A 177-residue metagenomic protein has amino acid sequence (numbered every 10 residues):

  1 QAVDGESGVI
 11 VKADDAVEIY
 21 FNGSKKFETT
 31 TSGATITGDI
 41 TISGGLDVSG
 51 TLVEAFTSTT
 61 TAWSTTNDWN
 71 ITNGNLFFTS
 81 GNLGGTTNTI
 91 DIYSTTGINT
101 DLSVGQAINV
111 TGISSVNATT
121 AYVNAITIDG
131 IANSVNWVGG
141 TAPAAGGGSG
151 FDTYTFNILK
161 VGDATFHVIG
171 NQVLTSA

Functional and structural regions predicted by a protein language model:
Q1-N73: Intrinsic low-complexity, repeat-rich intrinsically disordered segments enriched in small/flexible residues
G8, E18, N99-D101, A145: Residues embedded in well-ordered secondary-structure elements
V11, L102-Q106, G148-G150: Solvent-exposed loop and beta-edge segments used for protein-protein assembly and interaction
L46-G130, L159-A177: Exposed extracellular interaction/assembly regions and N-terminal maturation sites
S64, G146-F151: Solvent-exposed, conformationally flexible loop/turn segments
T127-G148: Terminal beta-strand-rich extracellular "head" domains that mediate receptor/glycan or other ligand binding
S149-K160: Extracellular disulfide-bonded cysteine-rich modules/repeats
